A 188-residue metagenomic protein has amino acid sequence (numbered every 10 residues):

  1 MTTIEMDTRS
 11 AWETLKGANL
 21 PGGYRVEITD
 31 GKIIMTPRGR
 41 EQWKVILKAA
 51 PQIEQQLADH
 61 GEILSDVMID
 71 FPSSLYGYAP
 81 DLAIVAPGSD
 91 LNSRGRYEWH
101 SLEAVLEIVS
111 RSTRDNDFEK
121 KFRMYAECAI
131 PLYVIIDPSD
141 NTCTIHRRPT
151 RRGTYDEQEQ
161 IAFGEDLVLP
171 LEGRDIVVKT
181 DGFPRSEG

Functional and structural regions predicted by a protein language model:
M1-C128, L132-G188: Gly/Pro/Ser/Thr-rich low-complexity, intrinsically disordered segments predominantly at protein N-termini
